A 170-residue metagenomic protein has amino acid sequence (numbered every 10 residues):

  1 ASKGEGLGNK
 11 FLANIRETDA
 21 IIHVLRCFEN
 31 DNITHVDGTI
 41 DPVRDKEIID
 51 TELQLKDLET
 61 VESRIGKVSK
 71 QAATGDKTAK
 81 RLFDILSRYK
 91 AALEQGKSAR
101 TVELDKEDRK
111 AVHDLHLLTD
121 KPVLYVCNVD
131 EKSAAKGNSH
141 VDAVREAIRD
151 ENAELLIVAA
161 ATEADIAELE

Functional and structural regions predicted by a protein language model:
A1-H23, F28-E47, L104-L115, S139-H140: Switch II of P-loop NTPase G domains
A1-S2, G38-L53, A72-T78, K132: Flexible beta-alpha connector loops of hexameric P-loop NTPases
K10, L53, T60, T78-R81 (+1 more regions): Alpha-helical initiation/capping and key positions within long helical/coiled-coil segments
F11, I22, V61, N128 (+1 more regions): Residue-level signature of catalytic and energy-coupling elements of molecular machines, predominantly ATP/GTP-dependent
E17, E52, D57, D150: Substrate-engagement module of ASCE P-loop NTPases
R26-N32, T39-D41, Q54, D130-A134 (+1 more regions): Conserved nucleotide-binding/hydrolysis micro-motifs of P-loop NTPases
L58-I65: Conserved phosphoryl-transfer catalytic core
K67-E170: C-terminal-of-GTPase-core extension/linker across diverse P-loop GTPases
